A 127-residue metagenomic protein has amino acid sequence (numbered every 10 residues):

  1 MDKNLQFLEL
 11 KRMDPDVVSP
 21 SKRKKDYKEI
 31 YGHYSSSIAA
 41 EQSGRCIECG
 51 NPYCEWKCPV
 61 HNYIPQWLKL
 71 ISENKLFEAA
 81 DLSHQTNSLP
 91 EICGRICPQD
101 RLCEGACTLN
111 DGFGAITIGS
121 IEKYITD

Functional and structural regions predicted by a protein language model:
M1-D127: Ferredoxin-type iron-sulfur electron-transfer modules and their immediate structural context
